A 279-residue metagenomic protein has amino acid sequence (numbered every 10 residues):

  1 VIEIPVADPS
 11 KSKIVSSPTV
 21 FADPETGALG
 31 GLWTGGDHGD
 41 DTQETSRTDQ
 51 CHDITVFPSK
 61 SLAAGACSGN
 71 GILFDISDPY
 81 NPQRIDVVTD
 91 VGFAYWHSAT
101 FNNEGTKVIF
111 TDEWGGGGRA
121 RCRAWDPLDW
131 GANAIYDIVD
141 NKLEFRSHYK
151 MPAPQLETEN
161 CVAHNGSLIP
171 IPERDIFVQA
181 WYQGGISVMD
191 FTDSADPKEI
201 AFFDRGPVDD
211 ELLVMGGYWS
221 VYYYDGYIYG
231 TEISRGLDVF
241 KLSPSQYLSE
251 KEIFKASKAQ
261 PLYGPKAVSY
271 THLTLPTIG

Functional and structural regions predicted by a protein language model:
V1-L273: Feature marking well-ordered beta-strand scaffolds used for ligand recognition
T274-I278: A short, hydrophobic C-terminal helix/tail in secreted or cell-surface proteins
